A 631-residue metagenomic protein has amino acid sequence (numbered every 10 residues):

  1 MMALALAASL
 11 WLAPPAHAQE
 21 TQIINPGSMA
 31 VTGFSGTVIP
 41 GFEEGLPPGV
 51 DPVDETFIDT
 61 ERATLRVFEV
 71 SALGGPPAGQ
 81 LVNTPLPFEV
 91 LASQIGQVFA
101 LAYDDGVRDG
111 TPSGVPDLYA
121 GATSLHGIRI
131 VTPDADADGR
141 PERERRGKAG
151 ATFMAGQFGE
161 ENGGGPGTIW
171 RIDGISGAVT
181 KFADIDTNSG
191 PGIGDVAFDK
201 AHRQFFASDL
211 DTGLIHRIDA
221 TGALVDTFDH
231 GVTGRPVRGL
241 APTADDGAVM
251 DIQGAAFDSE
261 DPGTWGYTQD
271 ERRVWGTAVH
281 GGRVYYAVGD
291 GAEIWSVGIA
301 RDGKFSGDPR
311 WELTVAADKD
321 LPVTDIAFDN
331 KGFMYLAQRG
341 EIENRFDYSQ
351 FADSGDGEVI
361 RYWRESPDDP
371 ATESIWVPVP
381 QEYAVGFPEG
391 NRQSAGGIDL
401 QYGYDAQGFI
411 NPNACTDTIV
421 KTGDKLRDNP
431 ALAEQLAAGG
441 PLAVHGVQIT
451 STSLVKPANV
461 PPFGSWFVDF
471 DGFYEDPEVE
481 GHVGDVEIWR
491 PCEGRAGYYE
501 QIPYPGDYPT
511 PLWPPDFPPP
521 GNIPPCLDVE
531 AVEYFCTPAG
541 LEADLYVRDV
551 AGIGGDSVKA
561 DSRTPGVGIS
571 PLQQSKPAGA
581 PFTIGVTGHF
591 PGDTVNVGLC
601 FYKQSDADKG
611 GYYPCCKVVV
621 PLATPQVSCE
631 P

Functional and structural regions predicted by a protein language model:
M2-W11: Bacterial N-terminal signal peptides
A18-I523, L527, L541: Sequence/structural signature of beta-propeller domains
E533-G540: Short, solvent-exposed loop/linker segments at the N-terminal edge of repeated beta-sheet extracellular domains
L545-G552, R563: Acidic, Ser/Thr
P565-G579: Low-complexity "stalk/linker" and mucin-like segments enriched in Ser/Thr/Pro/Ala/Gly
A580-I584: Short strand-edge motifs at loop-to-beta-strand transitions and within beta-strands of extracellular beta-rich domains
V586-V595: Surface-exposed, short loops/turns at beta-strand junctions within beta-sandwich domains
S605-V627: Edge beta-strands of extracellular beta-sandwich domains
